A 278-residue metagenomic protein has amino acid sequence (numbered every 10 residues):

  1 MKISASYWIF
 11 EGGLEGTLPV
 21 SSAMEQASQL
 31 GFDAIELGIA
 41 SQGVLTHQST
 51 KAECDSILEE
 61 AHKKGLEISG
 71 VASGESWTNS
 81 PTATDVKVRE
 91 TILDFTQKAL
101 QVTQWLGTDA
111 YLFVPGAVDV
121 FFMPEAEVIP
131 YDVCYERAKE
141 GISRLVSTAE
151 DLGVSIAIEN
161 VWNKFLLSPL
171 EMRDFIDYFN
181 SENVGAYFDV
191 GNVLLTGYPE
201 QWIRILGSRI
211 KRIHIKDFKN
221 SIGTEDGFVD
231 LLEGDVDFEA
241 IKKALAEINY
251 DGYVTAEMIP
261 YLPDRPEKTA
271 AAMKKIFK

Functional and structural regions predicted by a protein language model:
M1-I3, Y7-D33, H62, S143 (+1 more regions): Histidine-acidic metal/acid-base catalytic patches
M1-T108, S143, S181, E267-K278: N-terminal pre-domain/capping segments
G16, T50-E53, D85-I92, E127-C134 (+5 more regions): Residue-level preference for long, well-ordered alpha-helices that form the structural scaffold of enzyme catalytic
T17, S21, E25, E60-E67 (+2 more regions): Active-site acidic/histidine proton-transfer and metal-coordination neighborhood in alpha/beta enzyme cores
E36, E159, E257: Acidic-residue sensor for enzyme active/binding pockets
L37-A40, S73, F113-G116, V161 (+1 more regions): Active-site loop/turn elements of alpha/beta-hydrolase fold enzymes, especially the short glycine-/histidine-rich
Q42-G43, S76, V118, K164 (+2 more regions): Positions that flank functional sites
G43-L45, W77-A83, D119-P124, L195-T196 (+1 more regions): A short acidic, helix-capping loop that chelates divalent metal ions and anchors anionic groups
